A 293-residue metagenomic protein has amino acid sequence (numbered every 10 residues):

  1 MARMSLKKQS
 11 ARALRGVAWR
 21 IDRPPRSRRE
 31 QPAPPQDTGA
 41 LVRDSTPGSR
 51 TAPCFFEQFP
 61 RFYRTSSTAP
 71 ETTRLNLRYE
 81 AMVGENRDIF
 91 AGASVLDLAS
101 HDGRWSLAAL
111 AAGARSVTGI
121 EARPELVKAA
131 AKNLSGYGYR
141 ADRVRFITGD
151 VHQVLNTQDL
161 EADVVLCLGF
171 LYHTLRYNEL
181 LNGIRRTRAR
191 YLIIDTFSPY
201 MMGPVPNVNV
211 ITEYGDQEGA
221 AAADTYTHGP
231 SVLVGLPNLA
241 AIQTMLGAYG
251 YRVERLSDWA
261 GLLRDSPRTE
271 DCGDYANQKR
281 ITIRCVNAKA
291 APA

Functional and structural regions predicted by a protein language model:
M1-P47: Membrane-proximal basic amphipathic "stem/tether" segments
T72-A91: Conserved alpha-helix/loop element of class I SAM-dependent methyltransferases that forms part of the SAM/SAH-binding
A93-H101: Conserved class I S-adenosyl-L-methionine
D102-G113: Conserved SAM-binding loop of SAM-dependent methyltransferases across substrates and taxa, primarily the Class I
A112-D142: Class I SAM-dependent methyltransferase SAM/SAH-binding core
Y139-V151: Conserved SAM-binding strand-loop segment of SAM-dependent methyltransferases
H152, L166-C167, L175-A291: S-adenosyl-L-methionine-dependent methyltransferase catalytic module, highlighting the catalytic core
Q153-D159: Short conserved loop adjoining the S-adenosyl-L-methionine
